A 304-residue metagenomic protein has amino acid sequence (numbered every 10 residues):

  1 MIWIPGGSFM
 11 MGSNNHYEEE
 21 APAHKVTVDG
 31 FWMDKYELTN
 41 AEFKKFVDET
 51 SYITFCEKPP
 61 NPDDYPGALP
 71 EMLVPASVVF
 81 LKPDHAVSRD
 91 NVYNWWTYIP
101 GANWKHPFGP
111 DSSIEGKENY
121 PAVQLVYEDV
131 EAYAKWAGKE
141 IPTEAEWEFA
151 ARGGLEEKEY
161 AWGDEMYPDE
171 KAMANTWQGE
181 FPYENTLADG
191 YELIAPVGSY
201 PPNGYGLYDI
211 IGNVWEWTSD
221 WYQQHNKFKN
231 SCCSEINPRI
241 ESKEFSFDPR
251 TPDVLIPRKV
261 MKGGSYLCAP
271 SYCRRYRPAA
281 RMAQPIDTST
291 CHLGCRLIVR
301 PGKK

Functional and structural regions predicted by a protein language model:
I4, M10, N15, P59-P278 (+1 more regions): Functional-site microenvironments in short loops/helix caps that host divalent-cation chemistry
E18-A21: C-terminal, low-complexity/hydrophilic appendages and adjacent surface loops of extracellular/periplasmic anionic
K25-G30: A short N-terminal beta-strand-loop micro-motif at the entrance of redox/enzyme domains
F31, F46-F55, A137: Short capping motifs at secondary-structure boundaries
K35, N40-V47, V126-A132, E148: Short, solvent-exposed alpha-helical surface patches in non-cytosolic proteins
L38, D220-Y222, G302-K303: Acidic glycine-/aspartate-rich tracts in secreted/extracellular proteins
C291-K304: Short, structured beta-strand segments at or near domain termini in extracellular proteins/domains
